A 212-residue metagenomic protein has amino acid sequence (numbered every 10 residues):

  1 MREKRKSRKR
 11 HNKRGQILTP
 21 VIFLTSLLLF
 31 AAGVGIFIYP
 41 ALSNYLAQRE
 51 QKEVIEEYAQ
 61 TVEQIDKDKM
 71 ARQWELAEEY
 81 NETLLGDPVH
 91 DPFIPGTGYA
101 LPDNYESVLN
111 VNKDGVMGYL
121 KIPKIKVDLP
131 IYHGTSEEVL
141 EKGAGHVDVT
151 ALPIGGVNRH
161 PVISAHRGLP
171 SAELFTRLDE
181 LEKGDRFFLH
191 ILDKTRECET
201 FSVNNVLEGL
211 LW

Functional and structural regions predicted by a protein language model:
M1-I17: N-terminal Lys/Arg-rich, disordered targeting/topogenic segments
T19-W212: Solvent-exposed, non-transmembrane regions of membrane-associated and secreted proteins
